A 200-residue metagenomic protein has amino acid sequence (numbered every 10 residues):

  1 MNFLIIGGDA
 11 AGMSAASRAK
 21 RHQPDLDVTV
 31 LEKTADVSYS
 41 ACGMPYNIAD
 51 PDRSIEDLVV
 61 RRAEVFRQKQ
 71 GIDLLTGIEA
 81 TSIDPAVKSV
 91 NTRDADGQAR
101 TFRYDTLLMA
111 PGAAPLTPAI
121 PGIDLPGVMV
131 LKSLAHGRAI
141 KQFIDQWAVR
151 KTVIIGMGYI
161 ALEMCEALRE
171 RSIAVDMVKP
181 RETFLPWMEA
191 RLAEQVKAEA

Functional and structural regions predicted by a protein language model:
M1-D73, C165-R191: Beta1-alpha1 glycine-rich phosphate/pyrophosphate-binding loop at the start of Rossmann-like nucleotide-binding domains
M1-L4, P24, V60, E64-K151: FAD-binding core/adjacent interface of flavoenzyme oxidoreductases
G7-A11, K132-S133, I155-G158: Glycine-rich Rossmann-fold phosphate-binding loop(s) that bind the pyrophosphate of adenine dinucleotide cofactors
L31, G77-E79, L131, M157 (+1 more regions): Conserved beta-strand termini and adjacent loop/short-helix elements that scaffold enzyme active sites in alpha/beta
P121, V130-S133, A161, E189 (+1 more regions): Short, conserved glycine- and acidic-residue-centered signature motifs in active-site or ligand-binding loops
K151-T152, P186, L192, E199: Active-site-proximal cofactor/substrate-binding loop regions of enzyme domains
Y159-C165: Mid-domain beta-loop-alpha active-site segment that forms a flexible, acidic cofactor/metal-binding surface
